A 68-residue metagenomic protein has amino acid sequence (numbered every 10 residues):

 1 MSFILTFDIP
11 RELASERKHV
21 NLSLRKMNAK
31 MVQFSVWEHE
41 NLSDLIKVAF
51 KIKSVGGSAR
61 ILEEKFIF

Functional and structural regions predicted by a protein language model:
M1-I9: Short glycine-/aliphatic-rich beta-strand segments at the starts of folded cytosolic domains
E12: Short acidic, Gly/Ser-rich segments with clustered Asp/Glu that frequently serve as metal-coordination loops in enzyme
N21: Short amphipathic alpha-helical segment that frequently serves as the phosphate-/nucleotide-binding helix
L24-A29: Short glycine-aromatic motifs
K30-F68: Short, intrinsically disordered low-complexity segments
